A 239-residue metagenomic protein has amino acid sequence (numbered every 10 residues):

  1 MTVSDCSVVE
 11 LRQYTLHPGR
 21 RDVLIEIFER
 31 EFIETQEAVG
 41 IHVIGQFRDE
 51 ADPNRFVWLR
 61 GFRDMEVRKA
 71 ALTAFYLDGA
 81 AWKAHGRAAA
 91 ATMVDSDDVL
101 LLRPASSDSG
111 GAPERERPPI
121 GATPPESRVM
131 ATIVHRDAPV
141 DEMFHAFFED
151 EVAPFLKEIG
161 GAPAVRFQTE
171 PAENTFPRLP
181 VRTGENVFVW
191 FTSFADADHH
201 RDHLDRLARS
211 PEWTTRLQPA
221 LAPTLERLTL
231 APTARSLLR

Functional and structural regions predicted by a protein language model:
M1-T2, E114: Extended, compositionally biased intrinsically disordered regions at domain boundaries
T2-S4, V23-G45, A51-D52, G61-A105 (+3 more regions): An amphipathic, aromatic/His-enriched active-site/gating alpha helix that lines ligand/cofactor pockets
D5-E10: Extreme N-terminal starter segment of soluble prokaryotic enzymes
L11-P18, V23, S106-F176, R182-A197 (+1 more regions): Surface-exposed interaction/gating patches
F47-R48, T169: Short, solvent-exposed loop/turn elements at beta->coil junctions and helix N-caps that rim active or binding pockets
A51-N54, A172-E173: Short acidic/glycine-enriched loop/turn segments that link adjacent beta-strands
